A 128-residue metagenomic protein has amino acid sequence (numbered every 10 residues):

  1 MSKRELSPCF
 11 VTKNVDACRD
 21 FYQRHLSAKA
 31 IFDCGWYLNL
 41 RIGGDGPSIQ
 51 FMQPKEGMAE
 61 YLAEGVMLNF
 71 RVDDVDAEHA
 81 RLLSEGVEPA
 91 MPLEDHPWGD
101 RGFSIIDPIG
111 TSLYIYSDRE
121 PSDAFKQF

Functional and structural regions predicted by a protein language model:
M1-R19, G46, V66-L68, D118-F128: N-terminal beta-strand motif that seeds the catalytic metal site of vicinal oxygen chelate
L6, L26-S27, W36, V66 (+1 more regions): Residue-level marker for the onset of beta-strands and adjacent loop->beta junctions in well-ordered domains
K13-D16, L68-S112: Vicinal oxygen chelate
R24-I31, V87-E88: Conserved acetyl-CoA-binding loop of GNAT-fold acetyltransferases
K29-A63, S112-D118: Conserved short beta-strand elements that form part of the metal-binding/catalytic scaffold of enzyme active sites
C34-W36, D95, D123: Residue-level "edge-of-site" marker
I49-Q50, M91, A124: Short, hydrophobic secondary-structure boundary micro-motifs
